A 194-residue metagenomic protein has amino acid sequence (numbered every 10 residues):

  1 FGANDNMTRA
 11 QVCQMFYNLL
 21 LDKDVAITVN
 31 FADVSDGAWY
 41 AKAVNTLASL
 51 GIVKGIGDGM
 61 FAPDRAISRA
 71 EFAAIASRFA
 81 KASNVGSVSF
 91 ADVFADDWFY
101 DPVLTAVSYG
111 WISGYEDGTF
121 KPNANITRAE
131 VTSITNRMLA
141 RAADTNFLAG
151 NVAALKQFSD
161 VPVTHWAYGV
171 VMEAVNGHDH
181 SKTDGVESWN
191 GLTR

Functional and structural regions predicted by a protein language model:
F1-C13, Y17-K42, S49-A70, R78-P102 (+2 more regions): Feature responds to low-complexity, polar/acidic, surface-exposed segments characteristic of secreted/exported proteins
